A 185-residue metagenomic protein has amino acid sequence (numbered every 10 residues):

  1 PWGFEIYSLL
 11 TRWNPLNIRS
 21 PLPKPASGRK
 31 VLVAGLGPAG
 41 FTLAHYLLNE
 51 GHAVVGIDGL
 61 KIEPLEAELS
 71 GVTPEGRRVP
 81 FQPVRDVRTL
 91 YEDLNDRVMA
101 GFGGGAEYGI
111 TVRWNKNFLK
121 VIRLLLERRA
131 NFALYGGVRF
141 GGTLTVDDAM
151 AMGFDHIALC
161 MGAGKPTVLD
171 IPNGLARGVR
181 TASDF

Functional and structural regions predicted by a protein language model:
P1-L32, G136-F185: FAD-binding core/adjacent interface of flavoenzyme oxidoreductases
V33-G142, D147, T167-G174: Beta1-alpha1 glycine-rich phosphate/pyrophosphate-binding loop at the start of Rossmann-like nucleotide-binding domains
